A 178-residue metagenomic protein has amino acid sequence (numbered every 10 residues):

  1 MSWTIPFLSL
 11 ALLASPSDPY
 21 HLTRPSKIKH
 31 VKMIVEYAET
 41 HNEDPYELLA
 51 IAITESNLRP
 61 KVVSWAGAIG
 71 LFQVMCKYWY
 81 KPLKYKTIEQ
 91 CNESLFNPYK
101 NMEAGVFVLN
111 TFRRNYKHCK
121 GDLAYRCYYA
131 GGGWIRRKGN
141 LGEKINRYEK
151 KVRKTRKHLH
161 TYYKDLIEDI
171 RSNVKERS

Functional and structural regions predicted by a protein language model:
M1-P16: Classical Sec-dependent N-terminal signal peptides that target proteins to the secretory pathway
L12-S178: Catalytic glycan-binding domains that act on GlcNAc-containing polysaccharides
